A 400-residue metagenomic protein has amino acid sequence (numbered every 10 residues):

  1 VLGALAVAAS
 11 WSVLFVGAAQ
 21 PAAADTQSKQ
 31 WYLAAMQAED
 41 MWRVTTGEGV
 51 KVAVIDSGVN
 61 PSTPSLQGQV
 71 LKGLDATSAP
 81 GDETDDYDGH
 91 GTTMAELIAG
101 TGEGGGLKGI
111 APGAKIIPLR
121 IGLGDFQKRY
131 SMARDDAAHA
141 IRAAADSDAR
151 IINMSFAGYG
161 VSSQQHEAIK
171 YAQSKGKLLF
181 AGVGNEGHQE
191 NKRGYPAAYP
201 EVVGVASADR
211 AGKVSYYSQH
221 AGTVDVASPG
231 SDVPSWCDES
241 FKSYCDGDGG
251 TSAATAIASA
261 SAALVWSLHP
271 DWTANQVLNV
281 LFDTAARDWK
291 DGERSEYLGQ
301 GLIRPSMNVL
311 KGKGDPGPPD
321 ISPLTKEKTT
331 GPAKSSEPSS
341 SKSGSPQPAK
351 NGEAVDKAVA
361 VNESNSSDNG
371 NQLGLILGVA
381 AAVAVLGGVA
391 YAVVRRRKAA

Functional and structural regions predicted by a protein language model:
L2-G49, P64-S65: Protease zymogen maturation seam
Q37-P80: Acidic-leg catalytic submotif of subtilisin-like serine proteases
P80-Y159, D288, G292: Subtilisin-like peptidase catalytic core
A95-I98, I121, S231-L302: Hydrolase catalytic cores
G124-Y195, Y244-D248, A253, A349: Substrate-binding/access-modulating region of protease and related hydrolase catalytic domains
V183-E201, A206-T223, S235-G249, W289-L298: Active-site-adjacent substrate-recognition loops and nearby beta-strands within hydrolase catalytic domains
Y216, H269-L375: C-terminal subdomain of the subtilisin-like protease fold in secreted/lumenal serine endopeptidases
L375-A400: C-terminal membrane-anchoring or membrane-association module
